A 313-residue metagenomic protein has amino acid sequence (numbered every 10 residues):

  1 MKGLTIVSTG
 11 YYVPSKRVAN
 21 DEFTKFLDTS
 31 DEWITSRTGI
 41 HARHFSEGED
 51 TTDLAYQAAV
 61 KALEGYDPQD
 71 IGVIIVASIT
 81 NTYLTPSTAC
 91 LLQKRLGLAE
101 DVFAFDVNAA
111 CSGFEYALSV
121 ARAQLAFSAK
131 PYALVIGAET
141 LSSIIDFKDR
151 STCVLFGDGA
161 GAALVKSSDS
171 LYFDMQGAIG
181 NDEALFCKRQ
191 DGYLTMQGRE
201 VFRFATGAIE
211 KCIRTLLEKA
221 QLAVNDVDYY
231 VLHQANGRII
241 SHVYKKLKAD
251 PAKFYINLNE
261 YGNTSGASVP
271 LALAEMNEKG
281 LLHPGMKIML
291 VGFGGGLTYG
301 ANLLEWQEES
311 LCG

Functional and structural regions predicted by a protein language model:
M1-G48, F147-R203, G207, K211 (+2 more regions): Condensing-enzyme catalytic core mediating Claisen C-C bond formation in acyl metabolism
I6, E49-F105, C111, L217-I240 (+1 more regions): Conserved beta-ketoacyl condensing-enzyme motif
I6-S8, I34, A62, I74 (+7 more regions): Buried hydrophobic positions in well-ordered alpha/beta secondary-structure cores of metabolic enzymes
V7, A77, N108, A133-E139 (+2 more regions): Short beta-strand segments
L27-W33, L84-L98, P131-L141, A184-C187 (+1 more regions): Acidic-glycine-rich active-site phosphate/pyrophosphate-binding loop
S30, T51-Y66, F204-A220, V269-M276: Short, well-ordered amphipathic alpha-helical segments that serve as non-catalytic structural scaffolds within diverse
T52, Y56, A99-D101, A109-K130 (+1 more regions): Claisen-condensing/thiolase-fold acyl-transfer catalytic domains that form or cleave C-C bonds in fatty acid
A126-G157: Flexible, glycine-rich active-site loops centered on histidine and acidic residues that chelate a metal or position
